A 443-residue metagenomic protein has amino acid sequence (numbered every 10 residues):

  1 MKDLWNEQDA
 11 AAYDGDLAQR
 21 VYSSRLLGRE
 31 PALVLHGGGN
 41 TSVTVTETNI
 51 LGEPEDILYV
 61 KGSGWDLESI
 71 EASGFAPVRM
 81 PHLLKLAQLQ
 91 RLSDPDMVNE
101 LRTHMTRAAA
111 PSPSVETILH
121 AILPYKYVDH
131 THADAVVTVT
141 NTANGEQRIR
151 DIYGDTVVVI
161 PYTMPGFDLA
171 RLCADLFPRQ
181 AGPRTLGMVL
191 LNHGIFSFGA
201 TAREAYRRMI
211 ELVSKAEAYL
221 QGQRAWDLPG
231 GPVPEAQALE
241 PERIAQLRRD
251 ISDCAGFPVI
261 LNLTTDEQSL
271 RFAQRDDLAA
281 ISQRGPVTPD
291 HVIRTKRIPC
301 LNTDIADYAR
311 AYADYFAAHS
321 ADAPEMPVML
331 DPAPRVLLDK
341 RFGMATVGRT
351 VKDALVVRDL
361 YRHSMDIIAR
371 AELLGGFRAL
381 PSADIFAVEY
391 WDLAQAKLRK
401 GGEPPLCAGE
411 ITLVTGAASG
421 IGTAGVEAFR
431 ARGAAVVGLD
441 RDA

Functional and structural regions predicted by a protein language model:
M1-T412, A424, A428: Glycine-rich flexible loops
T415: Conserved phosphate-coupling serine/threonine residues in phosphotransfer and NTP-handling enzymes
A418-S419: Conserved glycine-rich cofactor-binding loop
A431: Flexible glycine/serine/alanine-rich "lid" or loop that lines and gates the nucleotide-sugar donor pocket in diverse
A434-A443: Conserved glycine-rich Rossmann-like NAD(P)H-binding loop of the short-chain dehydrogenase/reductase
